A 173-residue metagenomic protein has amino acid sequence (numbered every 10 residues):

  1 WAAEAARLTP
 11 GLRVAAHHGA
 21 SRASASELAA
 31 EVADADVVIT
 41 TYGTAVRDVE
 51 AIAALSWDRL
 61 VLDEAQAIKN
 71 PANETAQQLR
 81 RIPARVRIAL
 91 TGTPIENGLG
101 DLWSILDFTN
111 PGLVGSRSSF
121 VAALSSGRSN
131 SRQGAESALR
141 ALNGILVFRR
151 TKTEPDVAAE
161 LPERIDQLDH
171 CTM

Functional and structural regions predicted by a protein language model:
W1-R132, R140-L161, Q167, T172-M173: ASCE P-loop NTPase motor core, strongest for the SF2 helicase catalytic module
S137: Non-catalytic nucleic-acid-binding/docking modules located in mid-to-C-terminal regions of nucleic-acid enzymes
